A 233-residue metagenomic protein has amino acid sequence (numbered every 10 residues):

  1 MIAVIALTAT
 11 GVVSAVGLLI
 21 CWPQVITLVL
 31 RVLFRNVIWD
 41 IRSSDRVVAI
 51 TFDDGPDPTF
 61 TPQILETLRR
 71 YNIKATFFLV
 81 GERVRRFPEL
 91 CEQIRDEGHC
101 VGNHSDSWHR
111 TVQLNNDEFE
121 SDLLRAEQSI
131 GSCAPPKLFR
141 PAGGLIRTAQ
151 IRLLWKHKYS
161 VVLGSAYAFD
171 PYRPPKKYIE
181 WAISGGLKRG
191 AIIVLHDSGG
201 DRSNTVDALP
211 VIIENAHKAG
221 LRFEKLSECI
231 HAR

Functional and structural regions predicted by a protein language model:
M1-W39: N-terminal membrane-anchoring alpha-helices
P23-V112, E118, R125, S129 (+3 more regions): Active-site beta->alpha N-cap acidic-glycine motif
L65-K74, F78, H99-C100, D106 (+4 more regions): CE4/NodB-like, metal-dependent polysaccharide N-deacetylase domain that modifies extracellular/periplasmic N-acetylated
L79-V84, S107-R110, L145, Y167-D170 (+1 more regions): Short histidine/acidic/glycine/proline-rich micro-motifs that form metal- and phosphate-coordinating active-site loops
P88, Q113-N115, A149-R152, R173-P175 (+1 more regions): Short, well-ordered secondary-structure micro-motifs
E92, N116-L123, P175-W181, V206-P210: Charged helix-capping and loop-helix junction motifs
L145-G186, G220-A232: His/Asp/Glu-enriched short active-site or ligand-binding loop at hydrolase and phosphoryl-transfer sites
G185-E228: Catalytic grooves of carbohydrate-active enzymes
